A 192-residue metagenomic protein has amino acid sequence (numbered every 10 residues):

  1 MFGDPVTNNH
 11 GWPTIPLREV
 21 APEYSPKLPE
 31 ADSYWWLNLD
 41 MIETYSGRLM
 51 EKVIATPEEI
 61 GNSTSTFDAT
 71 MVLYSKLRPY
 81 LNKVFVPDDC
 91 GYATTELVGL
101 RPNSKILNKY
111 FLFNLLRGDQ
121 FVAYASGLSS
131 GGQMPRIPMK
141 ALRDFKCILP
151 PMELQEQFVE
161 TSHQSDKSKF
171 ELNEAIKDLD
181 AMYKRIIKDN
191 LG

Functional and structural regions predicted by a protein language model:
M1-P29, D144, L149-E156, H163-G192: Non-catalytic DNA-recognition/assembly elements of restriction-modification systems
R18-P22, S75, F113-R117, S126 (+1 more regions): Generic alpha-helical structural context detector
R18-P29, Y34-A69: Sequence-specific dsDNA recognition surfaces
S33, Y45, M50, T56 (+4 more regions): Glycine-rich, flexible loop/turn motifs
L39, V86-P87, P102, C147-L149: Hydrophobic residues in beta-strands and at strand termini
I60-G61, G131, F170: Short, solvent-exposed loop/turn positions at domain surfaces that link secondary-structure elements or cap domain
S63-S65, A69-F121, P138: A short beta-sheet element
L77, G91-V98, S130-E156: A short glycine-rich beta-alpha junction/loop motif
